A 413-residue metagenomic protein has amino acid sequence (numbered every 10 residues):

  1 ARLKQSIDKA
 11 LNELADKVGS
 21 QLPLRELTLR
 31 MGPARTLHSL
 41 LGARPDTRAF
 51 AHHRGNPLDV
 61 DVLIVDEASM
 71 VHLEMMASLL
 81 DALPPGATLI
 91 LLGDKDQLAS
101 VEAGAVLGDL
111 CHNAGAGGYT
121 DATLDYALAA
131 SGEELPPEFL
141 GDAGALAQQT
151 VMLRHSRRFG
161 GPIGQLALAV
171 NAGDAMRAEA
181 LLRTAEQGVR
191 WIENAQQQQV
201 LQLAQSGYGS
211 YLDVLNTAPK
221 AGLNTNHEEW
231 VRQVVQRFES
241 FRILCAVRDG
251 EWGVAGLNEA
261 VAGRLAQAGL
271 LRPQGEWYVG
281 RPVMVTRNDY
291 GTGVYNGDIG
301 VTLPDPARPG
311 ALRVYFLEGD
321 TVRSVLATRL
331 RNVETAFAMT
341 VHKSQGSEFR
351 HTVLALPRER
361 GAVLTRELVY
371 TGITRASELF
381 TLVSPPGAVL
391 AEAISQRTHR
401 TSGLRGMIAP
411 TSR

Functional and structural regions predicted by a protein language model:
A1-L181: ASCE P-loop NTPase helicase motor core
K4-N12, D249-A268, V301-T302, A307-S324: Conserved helicase motor "Helicase C" RecA-like lobe of SF1/SF2 P-loop NTPases
T36, D66, D94, L153 (+5 more regions): Residue-level signature of catalytic and energy-coupling elements of molecular machines, predominantly ATP/GTP-dependent
V60, P85-T88, L146-T150, A185-G188 (+3 more regions): Short glycine-/polar-rich loops that comprise or flank the Walker A/P-loop and associated switch/sensor motifs
V62-I64, I90, L244, M284 (+1 more regions): Structural motif
P84, E276-V279, Y295, S344: Residue-level recognition of short, solvent-exposed, well-ordered loop/turn junctions that link secondary-structure
D96-V283, D289-T292, L303: Conserved helicase motor core of P-loop NTPases
L166-A167, A172, D298-R413: C-terminal accessory regions
